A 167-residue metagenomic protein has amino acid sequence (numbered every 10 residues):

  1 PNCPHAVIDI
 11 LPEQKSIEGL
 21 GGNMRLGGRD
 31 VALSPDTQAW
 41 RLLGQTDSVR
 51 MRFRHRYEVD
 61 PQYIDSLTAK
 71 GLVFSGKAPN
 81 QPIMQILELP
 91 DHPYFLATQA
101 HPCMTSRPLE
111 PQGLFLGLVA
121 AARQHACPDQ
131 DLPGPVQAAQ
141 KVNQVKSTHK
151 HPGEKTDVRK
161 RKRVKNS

Functional and structural regions predicted by a protein language model:
P1-S167: Amide-donor transfer/coupling interface in amidating biosynthetic enzymes
